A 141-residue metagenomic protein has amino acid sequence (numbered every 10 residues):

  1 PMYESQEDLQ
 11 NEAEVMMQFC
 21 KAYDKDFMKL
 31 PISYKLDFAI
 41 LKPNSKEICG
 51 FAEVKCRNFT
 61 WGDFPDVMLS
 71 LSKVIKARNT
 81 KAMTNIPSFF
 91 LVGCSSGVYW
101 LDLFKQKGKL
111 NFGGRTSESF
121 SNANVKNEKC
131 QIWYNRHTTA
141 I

Functional and structural regions predicted by a protein language model:
P1-I32: Acidic-basic catalytic patches of nuclease active cores, encompassing PD-(D/E)XK and other metal-cofactor nuclease
Y3, L41, K46, N85 (+1 more regions): Non-catalytic C-terminal interaction segments of nucleic acid-processing enzymes
A22, N44, T80-T84: Alpha-helix C-cap/termination motif
L30-S33, F89-S96: Acidic carboxylate-rich catalytic motifs and surrounding loops in phosphoryl-/glycosyl-chemistry enzymes
S33-K35, E47-F51, M83-N85: Short connector loops at helix/strand junctions that flank enzyme active sites, especially segments positioning acidic
F38-T60: Conserved catalytic cores of phosphodiester-cleaving nucleases, focusing on short active-site segments
R57-K76, T80: Mg2+/Mn2+-dependent nuclease catalytic core
K76-G93: Mid-chain, well-packed structural core segment of small domains
